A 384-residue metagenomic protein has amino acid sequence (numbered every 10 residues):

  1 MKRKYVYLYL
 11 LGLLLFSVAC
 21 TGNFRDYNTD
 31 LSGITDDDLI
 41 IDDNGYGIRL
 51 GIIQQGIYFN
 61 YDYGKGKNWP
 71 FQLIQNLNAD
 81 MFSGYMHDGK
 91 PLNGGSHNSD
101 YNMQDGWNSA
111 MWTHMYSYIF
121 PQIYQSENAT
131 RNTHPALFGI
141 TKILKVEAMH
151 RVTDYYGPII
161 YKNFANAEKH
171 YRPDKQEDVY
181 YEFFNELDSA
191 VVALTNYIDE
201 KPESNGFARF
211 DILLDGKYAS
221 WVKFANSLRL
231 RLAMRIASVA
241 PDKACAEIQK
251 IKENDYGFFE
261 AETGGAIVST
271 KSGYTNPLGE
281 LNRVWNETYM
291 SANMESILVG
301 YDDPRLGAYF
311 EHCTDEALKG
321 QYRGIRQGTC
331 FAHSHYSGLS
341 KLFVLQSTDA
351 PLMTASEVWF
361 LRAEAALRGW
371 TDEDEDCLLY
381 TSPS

Functional and structural regions predicted by a protein language model:
M1, T21, C377-S384: Intervening/peripheral non-core polypeptide segments
M1-T29: Bacterial Sec-dependent N-terminal signal peptides
K4, F16, S32, D38-L39 (+3 more regions): Residue-level marker of intrinsically disordered, low-complexity segments enriched for small/polar residues
L11-V18, I34, Y309, T381: Low-complexity, intrinsically disordered/propeptide-like segments
V18, L31-D36, P241, E287-M290: Short amphipathic alpha-helical surface micro-motifs
C20-A79, S83, Q125: Membrane-proximal, proline-rich intrinsically disordered regions
D43, D88-S382: Structured, solvent-exposed acidic/aromatic patches
